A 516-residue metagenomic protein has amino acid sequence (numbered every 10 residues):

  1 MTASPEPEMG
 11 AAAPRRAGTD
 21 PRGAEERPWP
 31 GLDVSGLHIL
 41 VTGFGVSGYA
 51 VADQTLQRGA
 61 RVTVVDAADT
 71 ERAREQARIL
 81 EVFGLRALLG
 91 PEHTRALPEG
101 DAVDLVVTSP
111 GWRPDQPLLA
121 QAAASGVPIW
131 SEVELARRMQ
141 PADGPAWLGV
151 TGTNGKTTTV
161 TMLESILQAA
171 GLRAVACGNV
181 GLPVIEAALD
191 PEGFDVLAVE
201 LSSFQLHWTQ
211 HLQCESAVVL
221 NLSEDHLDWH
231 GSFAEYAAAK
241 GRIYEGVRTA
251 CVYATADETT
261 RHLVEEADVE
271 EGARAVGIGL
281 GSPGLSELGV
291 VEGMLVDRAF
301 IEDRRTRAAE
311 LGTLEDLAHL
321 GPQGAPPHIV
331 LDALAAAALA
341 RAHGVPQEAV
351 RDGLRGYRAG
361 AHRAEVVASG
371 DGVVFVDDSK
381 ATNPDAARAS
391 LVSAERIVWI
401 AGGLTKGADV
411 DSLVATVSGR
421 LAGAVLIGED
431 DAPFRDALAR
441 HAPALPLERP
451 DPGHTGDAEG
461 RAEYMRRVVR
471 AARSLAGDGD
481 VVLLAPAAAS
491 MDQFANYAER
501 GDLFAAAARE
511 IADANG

Functional and structural regions predicted by a protein language model:
M1-S131, L135: N-terminal leader/targeting and accessory segments in enzymes
P28-H38, V51-R58, G144, L314-A422 (+1 more regions): Nucleotide phosphate-binding/pyrophosphate-handling subdomain across enzymes that bind or process nucleotide phosphates
T55, V106, V150, N179 (+11 more regions): Residue-level signal for inorganic ion chemistry
L56, R95-V103, P110-R274, A394 (+2 more regions): Phosphate-binding loop of NTP-binding sites
A60-D69, V252-T255, I400-A401, R420-D430: Short internal beta-strands
D66, L88-P91, W130-L135, C177 (+5 more regions): Beta-strand->loop->alpha-helix junctions that form or flank phosphate-binding loops in nucleotide-handling enzymes
Q76-F83, L413-D480, N515-G516: C-terminal helical cap/extension that packs against the catalytic core of soluble nucleotide-cofactor enzymes
E92-A102, A188-D190, V414-A415, E459 (+1 more regions): Short amphipathic alpha-helix with an adjacent loop that forms part of the alpha/beta core around
